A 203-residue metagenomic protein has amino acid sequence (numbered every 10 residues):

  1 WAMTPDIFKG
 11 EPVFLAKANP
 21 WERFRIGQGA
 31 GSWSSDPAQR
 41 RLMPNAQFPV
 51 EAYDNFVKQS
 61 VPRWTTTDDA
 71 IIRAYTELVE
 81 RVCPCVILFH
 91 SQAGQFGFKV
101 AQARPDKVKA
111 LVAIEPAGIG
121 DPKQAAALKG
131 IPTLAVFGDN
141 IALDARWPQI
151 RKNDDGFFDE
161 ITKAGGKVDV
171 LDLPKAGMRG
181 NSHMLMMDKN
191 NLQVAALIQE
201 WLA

Functional and structural regions predicted by a protein language model:
W1-S60: Active-site machinery of serine-nucleophile hydrolases
T65-V86: Conserved acidic catalytic loop of the alpha/beta-hydrolase fold
L78-R81, F89, A126-K129: Extracellular/periplasmic catalytic domains that process cell-envelope and extracellular macromolecules
I87-L88, L111: Conserved alpha/beta-hydrolase fold motif
L88-G97, A101: Gly/Ala-rich beta-loop-alpha elbow adjacent to hydrolase catalytic centers
A113-L173: The feature captures the conserved acid-bearing segment of alpha/beta-hydrolase catalytic domains
M178-G180, M184-A203: Catalytic active-site module of serine/aspartate enzymes centered on a nucleophile-bearing elbow/loop
